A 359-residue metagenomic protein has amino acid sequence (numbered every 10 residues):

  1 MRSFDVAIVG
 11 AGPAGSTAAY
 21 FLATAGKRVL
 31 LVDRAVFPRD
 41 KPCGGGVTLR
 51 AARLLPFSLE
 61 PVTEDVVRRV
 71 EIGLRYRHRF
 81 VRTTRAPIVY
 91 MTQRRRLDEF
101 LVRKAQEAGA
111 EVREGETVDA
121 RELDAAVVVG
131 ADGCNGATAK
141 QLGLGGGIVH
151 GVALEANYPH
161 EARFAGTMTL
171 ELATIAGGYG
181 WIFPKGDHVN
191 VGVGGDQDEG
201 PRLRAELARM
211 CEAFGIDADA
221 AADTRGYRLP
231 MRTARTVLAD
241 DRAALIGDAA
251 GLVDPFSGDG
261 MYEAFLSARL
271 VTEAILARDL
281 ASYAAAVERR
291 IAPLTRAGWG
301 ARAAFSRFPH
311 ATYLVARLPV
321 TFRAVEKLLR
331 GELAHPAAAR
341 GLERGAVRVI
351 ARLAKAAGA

Functional and structural regions predicted by a protein language model:
M1-A14: Beta1/beta-strand and adjacent pyrophosphate-binding region of the FAD-binding site in flavoprotein oxidoreductases
G12-P13, V36-P38, G133: Residue-level detector of alpha-helix initiation sites
A23-P42: Glycine-rich FAD pyrophosphate-binding loop
R39, L55-E71, G146-H150, A218 (+1 more regions): A short alpha-helix-loop-beta-strand transition element characteristic of N-terminal alpha/beta dinucleotide-binding
T48-F100: A conserved beta-strand/loop capping segment in the N-terminal third of enzymes that catalyze redox or closely related
E99, R103-A221, R235, G251: Predominantly flavin-linked oxidoreductase catalytic cores and closely associated redox partners
D198-A274, S282: FAD/FMN-dependent oxidoreductases across multiple families
E273-A359: C-terminal helical "tail/cap" subdomain of flavin- and related membrane-associated enzymes
